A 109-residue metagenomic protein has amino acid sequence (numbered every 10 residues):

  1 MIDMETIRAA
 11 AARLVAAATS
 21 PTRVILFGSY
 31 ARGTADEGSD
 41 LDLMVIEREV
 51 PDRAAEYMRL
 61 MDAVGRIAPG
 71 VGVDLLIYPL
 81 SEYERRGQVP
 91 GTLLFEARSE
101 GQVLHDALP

Functional and structural regions predicted by a protein language model:
M1-R23, R32-E37, E47-P109: Catalytic core of pol beta-like nucleotidyltransferases
S29: Conserved H-loop
D42-I46: Short beta-strand->loop micro-motif that forms the acidic, two-metal-ion catalytic signature in nucleotide-processing
